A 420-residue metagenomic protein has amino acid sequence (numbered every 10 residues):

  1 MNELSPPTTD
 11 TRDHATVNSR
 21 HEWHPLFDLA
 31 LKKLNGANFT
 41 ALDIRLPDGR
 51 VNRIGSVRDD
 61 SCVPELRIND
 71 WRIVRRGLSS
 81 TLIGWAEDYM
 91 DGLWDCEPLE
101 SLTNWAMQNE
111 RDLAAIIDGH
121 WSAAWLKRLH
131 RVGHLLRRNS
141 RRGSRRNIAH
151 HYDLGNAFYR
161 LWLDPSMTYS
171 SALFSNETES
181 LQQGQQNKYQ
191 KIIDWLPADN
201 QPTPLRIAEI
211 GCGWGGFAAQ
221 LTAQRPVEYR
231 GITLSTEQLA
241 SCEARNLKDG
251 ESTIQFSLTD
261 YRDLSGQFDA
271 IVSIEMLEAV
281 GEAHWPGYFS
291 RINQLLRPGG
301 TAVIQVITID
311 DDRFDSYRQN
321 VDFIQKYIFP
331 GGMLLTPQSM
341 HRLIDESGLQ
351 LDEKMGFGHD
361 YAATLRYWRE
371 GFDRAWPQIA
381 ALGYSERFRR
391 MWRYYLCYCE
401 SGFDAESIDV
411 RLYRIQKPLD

Functional and structural regions predicted by a protein language model:
M1-Q185, K191, A198: Feature captures hydrophobic
P202-G211: Conserved class I S-adenosyl-L-methionine
W214-P226: Conserved SAM-binding loop of SAM-dependent methyltransferases across substrates and taxa, primarily the Class I
D249-Y261: Conserved SAM-binding strand-loop segment of SAM-dependent methyltransferases
R262-I271: A short acidic, Gly/Pro-enriched loop at the edge of an enzyme's catalytic core that lines a small-molecule cofactor
P286-P298: A short glycine-rich, Lys/Arg-flanked "PGG" loop and its adjoining helix->strand segment in the class I
G299-I307: Conserved beta-strand signature within the Rossmann-like core of class I S-adenosyl-L-methionine
T308-D420: Substrate-binding/catalytic lobe of Class I Rossmann-like enzymes that use SAM or dcSAM, i.e., the mid-to-C-terminal
